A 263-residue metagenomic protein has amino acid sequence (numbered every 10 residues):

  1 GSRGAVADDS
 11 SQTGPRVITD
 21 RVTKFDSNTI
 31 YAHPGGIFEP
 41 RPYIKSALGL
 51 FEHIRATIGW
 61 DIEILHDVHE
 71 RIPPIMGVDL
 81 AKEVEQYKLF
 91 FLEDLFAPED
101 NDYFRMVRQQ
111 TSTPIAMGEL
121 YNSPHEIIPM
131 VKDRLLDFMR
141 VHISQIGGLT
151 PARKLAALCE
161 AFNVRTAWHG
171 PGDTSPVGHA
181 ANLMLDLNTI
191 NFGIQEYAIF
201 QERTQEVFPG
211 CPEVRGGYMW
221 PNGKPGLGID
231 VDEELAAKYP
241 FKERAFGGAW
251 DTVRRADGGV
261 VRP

Functional and structural regions predicted by a protein language model:
G1-R105, Q110: Metal-dependent enolase-superfamily TIM-barrel catalytic cores that perform enediolate-based chemistry
P34-G35, R203, P209, V253 (+1 more regions): Short leucine-rich amphipathic alpha-helices used at interfaces
R55-I58, K88, D186-I190, P240-E243: Structural signal for hydrophobic packing residues in well-ordered secondary-structure cores of soluble enzyme domains
K82-F91, A97-G226: Shared catalytic-loop signature of beta/alpha-barrel
L227-P263: Extended hydrophobic packing segments that form well-structured cores
